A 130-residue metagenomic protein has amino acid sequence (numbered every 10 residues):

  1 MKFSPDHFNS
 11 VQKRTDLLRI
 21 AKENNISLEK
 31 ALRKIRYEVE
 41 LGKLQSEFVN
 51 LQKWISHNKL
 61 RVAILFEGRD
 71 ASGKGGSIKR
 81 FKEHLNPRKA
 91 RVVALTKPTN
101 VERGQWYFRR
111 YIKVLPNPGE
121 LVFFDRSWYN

Functional and structural regions predicted by a protein language model:
M1-N130: Glycine-rich phosphate-binding loop of ATP-dependent small-molecule kinases
